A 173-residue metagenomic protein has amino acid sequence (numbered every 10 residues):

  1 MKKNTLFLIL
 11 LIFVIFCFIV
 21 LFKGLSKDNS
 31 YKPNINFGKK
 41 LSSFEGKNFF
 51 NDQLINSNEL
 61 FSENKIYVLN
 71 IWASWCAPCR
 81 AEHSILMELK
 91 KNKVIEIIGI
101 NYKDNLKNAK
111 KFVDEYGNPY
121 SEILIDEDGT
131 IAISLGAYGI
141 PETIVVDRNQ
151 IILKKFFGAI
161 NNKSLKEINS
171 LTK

Functional and structural regions predicted by a protein language model:
M1-F7, D28-P33, N58-E59, K91-N92 (+2 more regions): Short, Lys/Arg-enriched, disordered terminal segments
M1-K47: N-terminal targeting signals for export/organelle localization
S43-Y67: A short beta-strand-turn-helix
K65-Y67, I71-W75, G139: Short pre-active-site segment immediately N-terminal to redox-active cysteine/selenocysteine motifs in thiol-based
V68-L69, I97, T143: Hydrophobic beta-strand anchors of alpha/beta hydrolase catalytic cores
I71-E88: Conserved redox-active cysteine motifs that mediate thiol-disulfide chemistry, especially di-cysteine Cys-X(1-2)-Cys
K91-N92, E96-D128, I140: Conserved segment of the thioredoxin-like fold in thiol-based oxidoreductases
D114-P119, D126-T172: Thiol/disulfide oxidoreductase modules built on the thioredoxin-like
